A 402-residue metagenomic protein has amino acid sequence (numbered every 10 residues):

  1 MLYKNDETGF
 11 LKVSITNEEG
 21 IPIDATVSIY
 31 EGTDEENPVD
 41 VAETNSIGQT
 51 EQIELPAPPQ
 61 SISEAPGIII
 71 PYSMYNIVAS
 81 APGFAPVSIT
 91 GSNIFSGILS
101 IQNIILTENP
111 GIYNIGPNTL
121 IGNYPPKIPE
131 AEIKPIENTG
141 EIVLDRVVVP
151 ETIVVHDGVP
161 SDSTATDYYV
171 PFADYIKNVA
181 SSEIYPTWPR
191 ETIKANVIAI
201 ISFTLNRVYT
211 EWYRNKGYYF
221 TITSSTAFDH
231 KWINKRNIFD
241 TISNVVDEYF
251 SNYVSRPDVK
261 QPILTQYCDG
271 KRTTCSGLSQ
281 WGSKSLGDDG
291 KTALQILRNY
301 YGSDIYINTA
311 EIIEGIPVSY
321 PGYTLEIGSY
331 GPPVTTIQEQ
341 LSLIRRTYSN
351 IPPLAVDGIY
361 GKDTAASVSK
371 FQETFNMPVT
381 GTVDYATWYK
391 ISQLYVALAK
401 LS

Functional and structural regions predicted by a protein language model:
M1-P22, A42: Beta-strand-rich domain onsets/edges
L2-K4, D24-S28, T33, E43 (+2 more regions): Conserved, single-site charged/polar hotspot
D6, G20, I70-Y72, G97: Short coil/turn motifs at beta-sheet boundaries
F10-K12, D24-T26, M74-N76: Exposed beta-strand and adjacent loop surfaces of beta-rich binding modules that mediate intermolecular recognition
P22, E36, P59: Flexible, glycine-rich phosphate/dinucleotide-binding loops and adjacent beta-alpha linkers at cofactor/substrate
T33-E36, I69: Short loop/turn motifs at secondary-structure junctions and domain boundaries
Q60-G83: A short, solvent-exposed beta-strand micro-motif common in secreted/extracellular proteins
